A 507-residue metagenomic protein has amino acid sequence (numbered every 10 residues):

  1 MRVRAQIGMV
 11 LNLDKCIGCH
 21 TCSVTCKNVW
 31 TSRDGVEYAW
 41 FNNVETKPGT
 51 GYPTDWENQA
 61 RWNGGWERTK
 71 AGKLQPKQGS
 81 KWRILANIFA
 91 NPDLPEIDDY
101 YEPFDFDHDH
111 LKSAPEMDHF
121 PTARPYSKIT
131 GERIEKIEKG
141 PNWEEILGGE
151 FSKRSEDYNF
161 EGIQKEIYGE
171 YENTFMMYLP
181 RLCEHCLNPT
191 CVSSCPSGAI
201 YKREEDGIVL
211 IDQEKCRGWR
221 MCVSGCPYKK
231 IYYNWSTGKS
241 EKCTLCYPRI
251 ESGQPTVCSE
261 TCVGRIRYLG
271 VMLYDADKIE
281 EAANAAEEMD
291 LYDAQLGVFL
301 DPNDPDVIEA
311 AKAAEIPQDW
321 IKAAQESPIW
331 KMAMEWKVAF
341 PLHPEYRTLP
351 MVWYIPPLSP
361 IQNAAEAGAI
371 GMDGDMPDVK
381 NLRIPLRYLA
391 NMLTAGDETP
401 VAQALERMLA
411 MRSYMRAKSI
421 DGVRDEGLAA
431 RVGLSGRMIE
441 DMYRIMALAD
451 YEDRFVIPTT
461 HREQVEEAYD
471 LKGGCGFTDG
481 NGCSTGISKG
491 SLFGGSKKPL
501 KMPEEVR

Functional and structural regions predicted by a protein language model:
M1-R507: Non-ligating segments of multi-cofactor redox enzymes
